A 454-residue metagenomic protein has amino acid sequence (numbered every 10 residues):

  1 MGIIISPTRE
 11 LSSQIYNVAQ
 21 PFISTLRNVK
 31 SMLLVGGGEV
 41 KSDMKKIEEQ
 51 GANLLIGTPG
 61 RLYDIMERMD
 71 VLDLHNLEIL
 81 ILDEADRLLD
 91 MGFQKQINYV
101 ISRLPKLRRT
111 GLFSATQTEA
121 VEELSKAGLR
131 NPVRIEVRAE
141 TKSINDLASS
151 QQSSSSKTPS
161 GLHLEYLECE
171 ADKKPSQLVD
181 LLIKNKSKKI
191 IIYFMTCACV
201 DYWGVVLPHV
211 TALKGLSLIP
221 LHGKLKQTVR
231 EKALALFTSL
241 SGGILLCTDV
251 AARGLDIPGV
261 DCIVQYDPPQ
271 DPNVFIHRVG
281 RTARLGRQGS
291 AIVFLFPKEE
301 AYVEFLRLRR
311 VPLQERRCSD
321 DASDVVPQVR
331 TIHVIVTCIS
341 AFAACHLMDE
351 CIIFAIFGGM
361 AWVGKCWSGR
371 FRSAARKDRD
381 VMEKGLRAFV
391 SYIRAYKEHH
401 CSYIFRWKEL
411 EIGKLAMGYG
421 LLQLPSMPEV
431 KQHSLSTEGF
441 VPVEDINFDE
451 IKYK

Functional and structural regions predicted by a protein language model:
M1-K188, M195-L216, C345: SF2 DExD/H RNA helicase N-terminal ATP-binding lobe
D43-M44, S217-T248: Conserved helicase ATPase core of P-loop NTP-dependent helicases/translocases
Q50-M66, A235-A252: Conserved two-lobed SF2 helicase motor
P59-G60, L77, A85-L88, V250-A251 (+3 more regions): Conserved Walker B
D256-D267, S290-V293: A short beta-strand element within the Helicase C-terminal
V279-S323, A355: Conserved segment of the helicase C-terminal RecA-like domain
V329-K454: Non-catalytic terminal extensions of ATP-dependent helicases
